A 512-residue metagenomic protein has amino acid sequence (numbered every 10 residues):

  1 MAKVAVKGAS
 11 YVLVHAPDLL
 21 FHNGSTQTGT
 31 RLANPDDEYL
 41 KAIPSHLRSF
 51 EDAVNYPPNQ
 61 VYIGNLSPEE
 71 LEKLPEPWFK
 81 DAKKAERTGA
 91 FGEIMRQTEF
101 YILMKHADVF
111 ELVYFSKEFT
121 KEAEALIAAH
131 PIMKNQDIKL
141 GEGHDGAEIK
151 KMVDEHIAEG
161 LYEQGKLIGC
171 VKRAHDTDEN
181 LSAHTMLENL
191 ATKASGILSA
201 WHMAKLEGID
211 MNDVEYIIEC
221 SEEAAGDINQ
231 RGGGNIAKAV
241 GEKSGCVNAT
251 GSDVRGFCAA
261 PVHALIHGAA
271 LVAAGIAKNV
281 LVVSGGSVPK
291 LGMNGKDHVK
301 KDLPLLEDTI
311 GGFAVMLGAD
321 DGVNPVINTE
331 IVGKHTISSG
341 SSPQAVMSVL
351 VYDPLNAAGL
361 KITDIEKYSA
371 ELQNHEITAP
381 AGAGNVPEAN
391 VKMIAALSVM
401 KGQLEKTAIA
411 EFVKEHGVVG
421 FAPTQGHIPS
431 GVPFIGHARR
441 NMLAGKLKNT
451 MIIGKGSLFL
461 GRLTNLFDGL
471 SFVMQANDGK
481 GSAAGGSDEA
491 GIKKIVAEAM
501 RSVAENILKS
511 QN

Functional and structural regions predicted by a protein language model:
M1-L190, D297-K367, E376-A379, G454 (+1 more regions): Condensing-enzyme catalytic core mediating Claisen C-C bond formation in acyl metabolism
G169-E179, M186-L187, D227-H267, A274-K278 (+1 more regions): Conserved catalytic cysteine-centered active-site region of acyl-thioester-dependent Claisen-condensing enzymes
T192-G208, A237, H267, P343-L360 (+2 more regions): Short, well-ordered amphipathic alpha-helical segments that serve as non-catalytic structural scaffolds within diverse
K193-G256, K361-V391: Conserved beta-ketoacyl condensing-enzyme motif
C220-A225, G256-P261, S284-K290, G454-F459: Acidic, glycine-rich active-site loops and adjacent beta-strand->loop/helix elements that engage anionic groups
I228-R231, H263-I266, L291-D297, N328 (+2 more regions): Short acidic, glycine/serine/threonine-rich loops at helix termini
K278-T309: Flexible, glycine-rich active-site loops centered on histidine and acidic residues that chelate a metal or position
K361, A381-G384, Q403-H437, G445-S471 (+1 more regions): Anaerobic metallocofactor- and corrinoid-dependent redox/one-carbon enzyme cores, especially those from methanogenesis
